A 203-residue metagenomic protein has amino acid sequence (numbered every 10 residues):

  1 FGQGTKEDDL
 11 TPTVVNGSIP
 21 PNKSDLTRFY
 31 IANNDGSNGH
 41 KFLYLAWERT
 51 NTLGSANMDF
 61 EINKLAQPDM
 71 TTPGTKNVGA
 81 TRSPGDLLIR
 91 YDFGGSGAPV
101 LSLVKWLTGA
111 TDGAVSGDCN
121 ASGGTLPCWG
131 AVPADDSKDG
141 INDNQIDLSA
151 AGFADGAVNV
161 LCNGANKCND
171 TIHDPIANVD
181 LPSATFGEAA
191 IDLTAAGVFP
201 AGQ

Functional and structural regions predicted by a protein language model:
F1-Q203: Surface-exposed extracytoplasmic segments
